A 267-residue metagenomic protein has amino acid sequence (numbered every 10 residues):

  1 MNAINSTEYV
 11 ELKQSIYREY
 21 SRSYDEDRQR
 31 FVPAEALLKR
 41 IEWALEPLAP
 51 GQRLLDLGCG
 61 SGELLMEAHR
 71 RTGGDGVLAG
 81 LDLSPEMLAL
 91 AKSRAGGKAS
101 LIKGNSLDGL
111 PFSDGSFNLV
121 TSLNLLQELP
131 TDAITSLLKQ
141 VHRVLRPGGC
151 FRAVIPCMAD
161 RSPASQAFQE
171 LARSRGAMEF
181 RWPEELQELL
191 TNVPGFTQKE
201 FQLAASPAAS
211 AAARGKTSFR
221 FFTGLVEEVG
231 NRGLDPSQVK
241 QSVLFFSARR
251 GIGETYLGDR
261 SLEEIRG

Functional and structural regions predicted by a protein language model:
M1-A49, E63, E67: Conserved class I S-adenosyl-L-methionine
L55-L57, S61-D108: Class I SAM-dependent methyltransferase SAM/SAH-binding core
G109-D114: Short conserved loop adjoining the S-adenosyl-L-methionine
T121: A conserved beta-strand element that flanks and buttresses the S-adenosyl-L-methionine
T135-P147: A short glycine-rich, Lys/Arg-flanked "PGG" loop and its adjoining helix->strand segment in the class I
R152-S174: Conserved class I S-adenosyl-L-methionine
M178-P194: Short alpha-helix
E200-G267: Conserved Class I S-adenosyl-L-methionine
